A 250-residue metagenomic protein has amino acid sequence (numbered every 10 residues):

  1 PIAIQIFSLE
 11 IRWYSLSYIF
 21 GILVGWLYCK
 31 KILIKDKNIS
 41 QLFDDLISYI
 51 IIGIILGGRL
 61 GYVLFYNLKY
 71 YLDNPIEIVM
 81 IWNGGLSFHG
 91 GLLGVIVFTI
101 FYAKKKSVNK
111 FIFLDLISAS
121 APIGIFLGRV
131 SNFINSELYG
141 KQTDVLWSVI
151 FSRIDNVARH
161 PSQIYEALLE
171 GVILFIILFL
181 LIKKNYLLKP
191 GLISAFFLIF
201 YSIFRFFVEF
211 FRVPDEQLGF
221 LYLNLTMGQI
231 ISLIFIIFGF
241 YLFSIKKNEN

Functional and structural regions predicted by a protein language model:
P1-N250: A feature for loop-to-transmembrane-helix boundaries and adjacent hydrophobic helices in multi-pass integral membrane
